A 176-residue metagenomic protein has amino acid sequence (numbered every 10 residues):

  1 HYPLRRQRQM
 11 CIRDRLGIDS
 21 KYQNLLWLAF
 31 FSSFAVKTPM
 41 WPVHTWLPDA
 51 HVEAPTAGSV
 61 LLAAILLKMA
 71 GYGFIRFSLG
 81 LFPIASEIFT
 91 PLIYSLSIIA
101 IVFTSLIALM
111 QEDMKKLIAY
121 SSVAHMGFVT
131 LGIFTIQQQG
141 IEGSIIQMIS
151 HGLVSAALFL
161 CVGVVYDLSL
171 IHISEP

Functional and structural regions predicted by a protein language model:
H1, R15, I107: Short, flexible, glycine/charge-rich loop motifs used to bind or transfer phosphoryl groups or to couple energy/partner
H1-I12, I171-P176: Single conserved hydrophobic/aromatic residue that forms the stacking wall/gate of nucleotide- or nucleobase-binding
Q9, R13-Y22: Inter-helical loop and helix-membrane interface segments of multi-pass membrane transporters/permeases
L16, F30-F34, L92: Short, contiguous strand/loop micro-motifs
D19-N24, E53-A54, E87: Extracellular/periplasmic catalytic domains that process cell-envelope and extracellular macromolecules
S20-A29, I141-E142: Select transmembrane alpha-helical segments in multipass membrane proteins
V36-P83, F89-S174: Functional transmembrane alpha-helices
